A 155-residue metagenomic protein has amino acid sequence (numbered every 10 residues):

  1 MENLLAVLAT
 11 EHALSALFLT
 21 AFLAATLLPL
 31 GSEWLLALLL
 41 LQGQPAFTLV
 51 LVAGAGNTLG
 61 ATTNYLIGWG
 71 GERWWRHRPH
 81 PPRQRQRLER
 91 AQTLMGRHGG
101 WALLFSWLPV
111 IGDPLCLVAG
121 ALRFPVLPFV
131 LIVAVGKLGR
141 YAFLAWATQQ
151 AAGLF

Functional and structural regions predicted by a protein language model:
M1-F18, L41-P114, A121-F155: Membrane-interfacial helix-loop-helix
L23-E33, F105-G112: Short helix-coil transition sites and intra-membrane helix breaks within transmembrane domains of multi-pass
W34-L36, G71: Membrane-helix exit/interface motif
